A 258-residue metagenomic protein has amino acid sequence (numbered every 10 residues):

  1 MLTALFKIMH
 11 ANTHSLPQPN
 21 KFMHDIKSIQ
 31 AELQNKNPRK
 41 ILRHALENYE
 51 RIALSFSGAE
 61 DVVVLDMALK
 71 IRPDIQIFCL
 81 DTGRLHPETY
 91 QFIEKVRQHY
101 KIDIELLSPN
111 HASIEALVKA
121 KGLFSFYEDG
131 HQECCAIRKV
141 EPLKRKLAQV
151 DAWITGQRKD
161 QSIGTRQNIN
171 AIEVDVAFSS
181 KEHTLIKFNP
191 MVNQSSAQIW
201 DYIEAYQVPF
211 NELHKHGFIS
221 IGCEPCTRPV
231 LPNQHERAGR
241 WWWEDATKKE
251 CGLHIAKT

Functional and structural regions predicted by a protein language model:
L2-F6, H10-T258: Nucleotide-activated chemistry modules centered on ATP-dependent adenylation/adenylyltransferase
